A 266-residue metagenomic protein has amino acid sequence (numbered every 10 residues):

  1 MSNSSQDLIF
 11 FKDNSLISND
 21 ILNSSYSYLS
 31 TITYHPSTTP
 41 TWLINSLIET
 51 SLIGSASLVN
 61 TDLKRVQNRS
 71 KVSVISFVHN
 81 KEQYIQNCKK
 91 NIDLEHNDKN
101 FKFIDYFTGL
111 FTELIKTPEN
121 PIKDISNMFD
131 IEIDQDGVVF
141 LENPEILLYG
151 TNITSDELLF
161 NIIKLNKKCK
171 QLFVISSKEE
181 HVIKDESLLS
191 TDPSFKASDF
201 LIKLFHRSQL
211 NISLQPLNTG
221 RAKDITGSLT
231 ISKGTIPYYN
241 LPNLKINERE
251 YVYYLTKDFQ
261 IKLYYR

Functional and structural regions predicted by a protein language model:
M1-R266: N-terminal regions of ATP-driven nucleic-acid and macromolecular assemblies, encompassing P-loop NTP-binding domains
